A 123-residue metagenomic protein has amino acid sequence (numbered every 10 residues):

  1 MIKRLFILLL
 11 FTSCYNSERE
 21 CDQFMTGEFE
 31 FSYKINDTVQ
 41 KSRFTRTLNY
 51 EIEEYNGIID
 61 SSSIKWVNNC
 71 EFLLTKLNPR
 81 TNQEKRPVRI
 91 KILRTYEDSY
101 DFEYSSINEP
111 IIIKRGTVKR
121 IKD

Functional and structural regions predicted by a protein language model:
M1-L8: Sec-dependent signal peptide recognition, specifically the positively charged N-region followed immediately by
L10-S13: C-terminal motif of bacterial Sec signal peptides marking the signal peptidase cleavage site
Y15-S17: Bacterial signal peptide processing site
C21-D37: Tryptophan-anchored aromatic micro-motifs
F29-K34, Y50-E54, L74-P79, F102-I107: Short beta-strand segments that buttress and anchor functional surface loops
V39-V67: N-terminal glycine/threonine-rich, aromatic-flanked beta-hairpin/loop signature
L74-E97: An anionic, turn-rich surface loop/hairpin at beta-sheet edges that serves as a generic interaction/coordination patch
N108-D123: Edge beta-strand at a domain terminus
